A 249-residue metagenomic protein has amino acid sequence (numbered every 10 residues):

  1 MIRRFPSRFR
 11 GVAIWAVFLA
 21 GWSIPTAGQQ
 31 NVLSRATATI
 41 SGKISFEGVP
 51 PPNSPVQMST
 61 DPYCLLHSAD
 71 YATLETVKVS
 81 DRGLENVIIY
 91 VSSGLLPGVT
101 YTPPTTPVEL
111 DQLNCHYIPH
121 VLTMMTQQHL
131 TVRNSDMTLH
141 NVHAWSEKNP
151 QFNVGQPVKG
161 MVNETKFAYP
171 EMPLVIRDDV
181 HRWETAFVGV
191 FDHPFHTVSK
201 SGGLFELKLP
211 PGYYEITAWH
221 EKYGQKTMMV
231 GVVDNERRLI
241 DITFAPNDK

Functional and structural regions predicted by a protein language model:
M1-F9: N-terminal secretory signal peptides that target proteins for export/translocation
G11-W22: Bacterial N-terminal signal peptides
I24-G28: Sec/Tat signal peptide C-region and signal peptidase I cleavage site
Q29-K249: Extracytoplasmic copper-binding redox domains, predominantly the cupredoxin/blue-copper superfamily
